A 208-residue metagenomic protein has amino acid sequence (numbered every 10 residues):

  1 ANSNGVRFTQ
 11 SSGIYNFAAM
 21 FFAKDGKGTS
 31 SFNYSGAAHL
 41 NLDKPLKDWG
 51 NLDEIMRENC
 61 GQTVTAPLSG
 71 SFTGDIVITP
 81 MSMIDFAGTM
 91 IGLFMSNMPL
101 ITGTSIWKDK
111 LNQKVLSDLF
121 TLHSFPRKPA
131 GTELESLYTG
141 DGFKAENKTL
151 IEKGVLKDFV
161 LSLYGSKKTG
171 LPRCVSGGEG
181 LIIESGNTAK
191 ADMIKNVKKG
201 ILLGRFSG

Functional and structural regions predicted by a protein language model:
A1-S136, E152-V155, E179, A191: Active-site bordering "gate/hinge" segments that shape substrate access to catalytic or cofactor-binding pockets
K110-G208: Dual-mode signal for accessory low-complexity, basic/Gly-rich regions
